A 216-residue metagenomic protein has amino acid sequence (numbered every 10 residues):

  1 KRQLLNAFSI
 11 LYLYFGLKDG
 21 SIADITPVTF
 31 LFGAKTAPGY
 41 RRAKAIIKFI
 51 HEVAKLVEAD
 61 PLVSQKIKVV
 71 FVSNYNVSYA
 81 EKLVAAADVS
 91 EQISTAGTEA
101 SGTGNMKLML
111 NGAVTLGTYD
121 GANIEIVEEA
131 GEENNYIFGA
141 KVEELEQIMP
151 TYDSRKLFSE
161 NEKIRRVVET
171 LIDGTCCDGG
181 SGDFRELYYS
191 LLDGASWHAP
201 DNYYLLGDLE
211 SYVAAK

Functional and structural regions predicted by a protein language model:
K1-A80: Long, K/E/R/D-enriched contiguous segments that form extended
V28-F30, S90, T115: Hydrophobic beta-strand segments of well-ordered beta-sheets in folded domains
L31-A34, D88, V142: C-terminal, helix-dominated tail/subdomain
H51, V70, Y75-V89, A96-N105: Thiamine diphosphate
P61, E91-S94: Secondary-structure transition/capping residues
A85-A86, I93-A215: Catalytic binding pocket for nucleotide-activated donors in carbohydrate/polymer assembly enzymes
